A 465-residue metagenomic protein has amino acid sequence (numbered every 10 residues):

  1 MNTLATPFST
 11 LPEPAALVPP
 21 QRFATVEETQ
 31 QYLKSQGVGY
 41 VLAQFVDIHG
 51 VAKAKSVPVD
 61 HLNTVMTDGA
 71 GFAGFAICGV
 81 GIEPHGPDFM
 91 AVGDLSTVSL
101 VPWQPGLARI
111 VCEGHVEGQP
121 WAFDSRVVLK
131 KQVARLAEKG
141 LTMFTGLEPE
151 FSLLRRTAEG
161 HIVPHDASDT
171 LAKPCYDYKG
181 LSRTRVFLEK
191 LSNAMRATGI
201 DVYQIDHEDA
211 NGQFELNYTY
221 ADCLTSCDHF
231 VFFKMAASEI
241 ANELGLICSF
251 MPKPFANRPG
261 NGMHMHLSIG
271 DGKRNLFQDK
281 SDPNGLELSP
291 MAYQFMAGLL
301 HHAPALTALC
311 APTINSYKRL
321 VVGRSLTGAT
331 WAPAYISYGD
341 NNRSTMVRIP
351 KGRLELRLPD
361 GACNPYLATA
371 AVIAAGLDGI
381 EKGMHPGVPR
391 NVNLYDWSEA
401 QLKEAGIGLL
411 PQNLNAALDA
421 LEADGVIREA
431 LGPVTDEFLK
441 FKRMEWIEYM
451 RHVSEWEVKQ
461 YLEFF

Functional and structural regions predicted by a protein language model:
N2-F465: Glycine-rich, acidic/polar active-site loops that bind/position phosphate-bearing ligands
